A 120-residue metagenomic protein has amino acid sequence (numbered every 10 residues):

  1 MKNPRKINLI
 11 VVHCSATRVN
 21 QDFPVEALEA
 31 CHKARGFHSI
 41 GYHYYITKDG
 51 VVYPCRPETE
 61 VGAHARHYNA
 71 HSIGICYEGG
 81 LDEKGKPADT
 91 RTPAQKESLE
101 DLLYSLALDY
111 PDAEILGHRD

Functional and structural regions predicted by a protein language model:
M1-E114: Active-site-adjacent loop/helix surface patches within enzyme catalytic domains that shape the substrate-binding cleft
L116-D120: Short, highly charged C-terminal tails/helix-capping segments
